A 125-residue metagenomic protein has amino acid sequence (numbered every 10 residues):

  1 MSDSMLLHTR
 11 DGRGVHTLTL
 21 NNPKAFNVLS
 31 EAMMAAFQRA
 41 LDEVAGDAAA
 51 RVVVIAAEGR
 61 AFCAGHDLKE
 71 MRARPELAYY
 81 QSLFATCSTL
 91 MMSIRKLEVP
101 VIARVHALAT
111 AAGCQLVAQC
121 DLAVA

Functional and structural regions predicted by a protein language model:
M1-E58, M92: Conserved CoA-thioester-binding segment of acyl-CoA-metabolizing enzymes
D3, A35, A49, A57-L90 (+1 more regions): Glycine- (often His-adjacent) and acidic-residue-rich active-site loop that binds/positions the CoA thioester
L18, I55, D67, L116-A118: Hydrophobic/aromatic residues within transmembrane alpha-helices of multi-pass small-molecule transporters
N21, H66, H106: Histidine-centered beta-alpha loop that forms part of the nucleotide-sugar donor binding/catalytic region in diverse
A25, E70, L83-T86, S93 (+2 more regions): Residue-level recognition of specific faces of alpha-helices
V28, C63, A112: Residues that form or flank phosphate/diphosphate-binding pockets in enzymes that use nucleotide phosphates
M91-A125: Glycine-rich beta-to-alpha active-site loop
